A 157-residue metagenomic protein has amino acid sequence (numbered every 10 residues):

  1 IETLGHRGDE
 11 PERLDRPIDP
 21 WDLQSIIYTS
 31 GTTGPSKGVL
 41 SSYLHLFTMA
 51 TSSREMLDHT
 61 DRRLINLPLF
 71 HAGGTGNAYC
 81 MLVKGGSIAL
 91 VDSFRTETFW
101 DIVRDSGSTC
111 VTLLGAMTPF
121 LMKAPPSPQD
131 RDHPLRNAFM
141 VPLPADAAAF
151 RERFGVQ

Functional and structural regions predicted by a protein language model:
I1, L67, D92-F99, S108-F150 (+1 more regions): Adenylate-forming
I1-P20, P125: ANL superfamily adenylate-forming
E2, K37-L40, I65-N66, S87-S93: Short beta-strand->loop structural element characteristic of the AMP-binding/adenylate-forming
R7, P11, P20, Q24 (+3 more regions): Conserved structural elements of the adenylate-forming
P17, L40, T112: Short aromatic/basic micro-patch
I26-G38: Conserved adenylation A10 loop of the ANL superfamily
F47-R62, F70-C110, F120, A124 (+1 more regions): Conserved AMP-binding/adenylation subdomain of ANL enzymes
